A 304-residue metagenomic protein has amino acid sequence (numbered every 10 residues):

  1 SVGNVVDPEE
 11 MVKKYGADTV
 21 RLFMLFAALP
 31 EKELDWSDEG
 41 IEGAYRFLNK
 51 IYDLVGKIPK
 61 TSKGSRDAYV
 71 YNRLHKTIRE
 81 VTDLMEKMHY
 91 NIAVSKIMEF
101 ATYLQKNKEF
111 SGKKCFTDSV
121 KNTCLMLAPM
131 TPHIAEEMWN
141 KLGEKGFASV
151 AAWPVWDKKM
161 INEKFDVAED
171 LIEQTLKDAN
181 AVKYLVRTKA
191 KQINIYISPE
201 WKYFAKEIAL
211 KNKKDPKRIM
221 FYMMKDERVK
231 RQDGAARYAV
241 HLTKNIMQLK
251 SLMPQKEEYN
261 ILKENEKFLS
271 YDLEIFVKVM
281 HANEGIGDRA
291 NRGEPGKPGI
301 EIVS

Functional and structural regions predicted by a protein language model:
S1-Y71, L269-S270: Catalytic adenosine-cofactor/nucleotide-binding cores of aminoacyl-tRNA synthetases and other
D7, R21, L29-L34, N91 (+4 more regions): Flexible loop/turn segments at secondary-structure boundaries
G16, I51, S95-M98, P132 (+1 more regions): Conserved structural-core and active-site-/substrate-pathway-adjacent residues in large, well-folded domains of enzymes
F23-A27, D35-G40, K60-Y69, Y90-M98 (+4 more regions): Short coil/turn segments at secondary-structure boundaries
L25, R46-L54, A68-N107, I197-E200: Core structural elements
D35-E42, G146-S304: C-terminal low-complexity, glycine/proline- and small-hydrophobic-enriched intrinsically disordered tails that act as
I41-V55, C124-K141, H281-R292, K297-G299: Structured, non-catalytic alpha/beta "coupling" segments that mediate domain-domain communication and provide generic
G64-E80, M98-E99, Y103-K177: Acidic, turn-prone loop/beta-hairpin segments
